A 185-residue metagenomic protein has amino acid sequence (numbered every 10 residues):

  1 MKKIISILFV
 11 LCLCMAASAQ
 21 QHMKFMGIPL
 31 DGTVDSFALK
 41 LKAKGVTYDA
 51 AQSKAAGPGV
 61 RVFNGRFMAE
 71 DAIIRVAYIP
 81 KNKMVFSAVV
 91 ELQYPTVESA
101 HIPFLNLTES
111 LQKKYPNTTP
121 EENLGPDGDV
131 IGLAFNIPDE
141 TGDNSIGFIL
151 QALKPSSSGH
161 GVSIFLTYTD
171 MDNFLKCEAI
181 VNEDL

Functional and structural regions predicted by a protein language model:
I4, Q20-Q21, N82-V85: Short N-terminal signal/transit or membrane-insertion segments and the immediately adjacent low-complexity/disordered
I4-M15: Sec-dependent N-terminal signal peptides
F9, F63-F67, F135-I137: Short acidic-hydrophobic surface loop/beta-edge motif
V10, F67, I79-K81, L124-P126 (+1 more regions): Sterically constrained small-residue positions within well-ordered secondary structures of folded domains
C14-A17, F86-A88: N-terminal cationic amphipathic segment used for targeting or macromolecule association
Q20-A56, L92-L185: Non-cytosolic coordination micro-motifs
R61-L107: Mid-chain, structured segments of secreted extracytoplasmic proteins
